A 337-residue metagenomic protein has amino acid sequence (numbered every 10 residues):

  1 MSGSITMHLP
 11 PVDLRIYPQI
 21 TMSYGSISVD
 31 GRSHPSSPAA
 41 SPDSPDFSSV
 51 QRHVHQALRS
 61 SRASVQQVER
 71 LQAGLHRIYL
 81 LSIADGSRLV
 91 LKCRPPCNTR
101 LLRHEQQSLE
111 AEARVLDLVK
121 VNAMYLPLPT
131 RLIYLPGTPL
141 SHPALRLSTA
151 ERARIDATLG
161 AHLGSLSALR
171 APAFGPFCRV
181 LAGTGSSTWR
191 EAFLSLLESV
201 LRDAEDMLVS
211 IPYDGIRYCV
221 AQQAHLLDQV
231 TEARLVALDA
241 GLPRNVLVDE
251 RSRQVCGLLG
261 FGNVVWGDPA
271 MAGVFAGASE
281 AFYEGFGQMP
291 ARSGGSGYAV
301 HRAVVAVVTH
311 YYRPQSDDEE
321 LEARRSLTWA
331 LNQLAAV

Functional and structural regions predicted by a protein language model:
D13, P18-Q66: Juxta-kinase regulatory segment immediately upstream of eukaryotic protein kinase catalytic domains
P38-A40, V308-V337: ATP/Mg2+ or Mg2+-diphosphate-binding catalytic cores that bind nucleotide phosphates or diphosphates via glycine-rich
D46-S61, T130, R146-A157, A161-L242 (+1 more regions): An alpha-helical support segment within catalytic cores of ATP-dependent transferases
Q67-W189: ATP-binding pocket architecture of kinase catalytic cores
L208-Y213, M289-A291, S316-L321: Structural helix-adjacent loops and short alpha-helical linkers that scaffold large soluble proteins
A233-V236, L242-P243, L247-S296, V300: Active-site Asp-x-Gly
S296-H310: Hydrophobic alpha-helical segments that form the core of small-molecule binding pockets and/or dimer interfaces
